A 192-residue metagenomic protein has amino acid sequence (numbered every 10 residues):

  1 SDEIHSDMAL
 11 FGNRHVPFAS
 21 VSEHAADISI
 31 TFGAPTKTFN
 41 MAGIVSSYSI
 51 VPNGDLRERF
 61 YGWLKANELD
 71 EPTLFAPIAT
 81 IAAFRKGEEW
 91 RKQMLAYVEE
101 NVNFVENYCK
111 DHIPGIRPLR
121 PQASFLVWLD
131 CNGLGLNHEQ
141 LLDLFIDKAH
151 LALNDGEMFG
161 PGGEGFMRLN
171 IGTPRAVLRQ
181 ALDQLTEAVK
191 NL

Functional and structural regions predicted by a protein language model:
H5-M41: Active-site pre-lysine segment of PLP-dependent enzymes
V21, S46-N53: Short beta-strand-to-turn element immediately C-terminal to the catalytic PLP-Schiff-base lysine in fold type I
A25, G135-N137, L144-L153, F159-L192: PLP-dependent enzyme catalytic core of the Aspartate aminotransferase-like
E58-L64, A83-E106, H138: Structural signature of PLP-dependent enzymes
L64-T73, I116: Glycine/threonine-rich helix-loop capping motifs at alpha-helix boundaries
L74, I81, Y97-E106, P118-C131: Conserved glycine-rich beta-strand-loop-beta hairpin in the small C-terminal domain of fold type I
E106, G115-P118, A152-E157: A short linear hydrophobic-aromatic micro-motif
